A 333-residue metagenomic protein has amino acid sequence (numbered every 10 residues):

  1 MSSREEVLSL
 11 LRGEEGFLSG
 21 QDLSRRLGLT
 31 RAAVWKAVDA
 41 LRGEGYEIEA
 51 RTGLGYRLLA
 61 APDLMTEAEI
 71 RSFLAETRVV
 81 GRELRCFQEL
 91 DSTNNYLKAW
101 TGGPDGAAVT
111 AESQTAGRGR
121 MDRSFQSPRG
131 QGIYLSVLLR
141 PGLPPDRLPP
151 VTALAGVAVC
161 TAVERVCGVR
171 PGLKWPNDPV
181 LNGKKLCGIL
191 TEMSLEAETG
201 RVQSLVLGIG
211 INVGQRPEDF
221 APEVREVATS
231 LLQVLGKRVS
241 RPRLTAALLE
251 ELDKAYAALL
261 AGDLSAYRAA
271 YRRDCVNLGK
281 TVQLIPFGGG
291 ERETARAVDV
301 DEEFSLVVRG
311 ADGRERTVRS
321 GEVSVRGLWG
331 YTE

Functional and structural regions predicted by a protein language model:
M1-T30, D39, G43-E44, L143-P171 (+1 more regions): Long, positively charged amphipathic alpha-helical accessory segments at protein N-termini or as interdomain linkers
S2-R165, K185-C187, V239: N-terminal lobe of the biotin/lipoate ligase/transferase fold
A50-T52, K174, V300-D301: Short, ordered beta-strand-loop transition motifs
A107, R170-K174: A short coil-to-beta-strand element that immediately follows conserved catalytic motifs
